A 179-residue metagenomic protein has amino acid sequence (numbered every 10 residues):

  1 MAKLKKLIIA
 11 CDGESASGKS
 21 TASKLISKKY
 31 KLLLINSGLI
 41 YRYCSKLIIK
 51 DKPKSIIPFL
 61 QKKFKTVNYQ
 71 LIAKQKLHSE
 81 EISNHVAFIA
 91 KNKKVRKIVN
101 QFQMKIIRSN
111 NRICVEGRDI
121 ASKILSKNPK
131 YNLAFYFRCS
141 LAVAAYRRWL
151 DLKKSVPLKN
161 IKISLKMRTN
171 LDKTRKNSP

Functional and structural regions predicted by a protein language model:
M1-K6: Phosphate-binding P-loop
I9-C11: Hydrophobic anchor at the beta1->P-loop junction of P-loop NTPases
E14-S17: ATP-binding Walker
S20: Walker A/P-loop
S27-S37, K50-P53: Post-Walker A helix-loop "phosphate-sensing" segment adjacent to the P-loop in P-loop NTPases
L39-I113, D119, I124, A142-Y146 (+2 more regions): ATP-dependent small-molecule kinase phosphotransfer cores that center on conserved nucleotide phosphate-binding segments
S126, A134-L141, A145-R148, L152: Glycine-rich phosphate-binding loops of nucleotide-dependent enzymes
